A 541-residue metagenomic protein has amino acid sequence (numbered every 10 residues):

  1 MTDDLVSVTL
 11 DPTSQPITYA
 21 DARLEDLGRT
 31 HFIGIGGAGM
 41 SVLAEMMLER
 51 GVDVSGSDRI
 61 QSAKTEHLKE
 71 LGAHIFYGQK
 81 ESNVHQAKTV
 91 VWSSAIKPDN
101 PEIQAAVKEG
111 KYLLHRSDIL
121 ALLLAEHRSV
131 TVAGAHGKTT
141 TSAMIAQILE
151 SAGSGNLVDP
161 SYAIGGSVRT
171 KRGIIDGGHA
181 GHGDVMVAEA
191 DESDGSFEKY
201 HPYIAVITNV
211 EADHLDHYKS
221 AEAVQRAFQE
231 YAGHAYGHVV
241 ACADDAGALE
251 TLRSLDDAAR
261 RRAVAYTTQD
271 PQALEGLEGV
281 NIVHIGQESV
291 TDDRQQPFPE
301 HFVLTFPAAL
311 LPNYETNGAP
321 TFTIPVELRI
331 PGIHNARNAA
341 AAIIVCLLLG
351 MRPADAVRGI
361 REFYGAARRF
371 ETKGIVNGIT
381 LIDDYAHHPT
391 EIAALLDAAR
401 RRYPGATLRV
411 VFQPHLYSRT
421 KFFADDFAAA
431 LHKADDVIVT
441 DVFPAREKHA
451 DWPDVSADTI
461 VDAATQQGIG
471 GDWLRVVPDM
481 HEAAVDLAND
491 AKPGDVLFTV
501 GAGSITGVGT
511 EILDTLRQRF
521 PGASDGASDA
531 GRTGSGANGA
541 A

Functional and structural regions predicted by a protein language model:
M1-A73, Q86, V90, K108-K111 (+6 more regions): ATP-dependent carboxylate-amine ligase
Y19, R294-F322: Acidic-glycine-rich active-site phosphate/pyrophosphate-binding loop
M46-E49, K69, N83, S94-R262 (+2 more regions): Phosphate-binding loop of NTP-binding sites
S55, F76, V91, L114 (+11 more regions): Hydrophobic/aromatic beta-strand patches that form the interior of the parallel beta-sheet core in alpha/beta enzyme
S57-D58, F76-Q79, L114-A121, A163-I164 (+4 more regions): Beta-strand->loop->alpha-helix junctions that form or flank phosphate-binding loops in nucleotide-handling enzymes
F76-S94: BRCT (BRCA1 C-terminal) domain core and associated BRCT-interaction motifs
W92-A95, A241-D244, T267-Q269, P478 (+1 more regions): Structural motif
K97-P98, A121, A246-E250, P271-L274 (+4 more regions): Short, active-site-adjacent cap segments at secondary-structure transitions
